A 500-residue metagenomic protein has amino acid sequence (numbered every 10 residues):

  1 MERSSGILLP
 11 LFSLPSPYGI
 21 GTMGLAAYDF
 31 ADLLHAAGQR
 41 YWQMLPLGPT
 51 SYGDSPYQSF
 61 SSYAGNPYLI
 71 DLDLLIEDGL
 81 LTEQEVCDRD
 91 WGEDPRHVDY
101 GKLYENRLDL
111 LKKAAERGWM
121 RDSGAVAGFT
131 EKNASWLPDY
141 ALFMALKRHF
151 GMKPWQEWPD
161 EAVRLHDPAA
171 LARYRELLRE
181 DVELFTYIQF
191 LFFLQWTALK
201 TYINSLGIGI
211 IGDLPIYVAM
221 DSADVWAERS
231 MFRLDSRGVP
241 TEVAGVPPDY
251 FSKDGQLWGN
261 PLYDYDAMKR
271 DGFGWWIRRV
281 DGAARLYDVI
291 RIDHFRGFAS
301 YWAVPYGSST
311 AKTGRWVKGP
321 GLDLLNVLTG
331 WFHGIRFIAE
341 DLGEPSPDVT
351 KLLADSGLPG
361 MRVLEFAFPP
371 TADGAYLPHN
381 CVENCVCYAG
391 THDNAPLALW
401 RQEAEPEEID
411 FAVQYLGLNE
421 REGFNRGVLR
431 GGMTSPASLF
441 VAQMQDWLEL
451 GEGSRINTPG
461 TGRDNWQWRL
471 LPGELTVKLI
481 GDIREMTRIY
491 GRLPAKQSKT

Functional and structural regions predicted by a protein language model:
M1-L81: Trp/Phe/Arg-rich N-terminal binding region typifying the photolyase-homology
P10, D54-F193, V218-V441, Q445-E452 (+1 more regions): Alpha-amylase-like alpha-glycosidases and glucanotransferases acting on alpha-linked glucans and related
F30-L45, L199-Y202, L206-I208, W276-D293: Conserved catalytic-core segments centered on acid/base and nucleophilic motifs
P49, P215, D446: Short, glycine/serine-rich, charged loops/turns that create anion-binding and catalytic segments at active sites
F185-V218: Conserved, well-ordered alpha-helix/loop/beta-strand core segments that scaffold catalytic motifs
L450-T500: In a subset of proteins, long, contiguous C-terminal domains/tails are tracked
